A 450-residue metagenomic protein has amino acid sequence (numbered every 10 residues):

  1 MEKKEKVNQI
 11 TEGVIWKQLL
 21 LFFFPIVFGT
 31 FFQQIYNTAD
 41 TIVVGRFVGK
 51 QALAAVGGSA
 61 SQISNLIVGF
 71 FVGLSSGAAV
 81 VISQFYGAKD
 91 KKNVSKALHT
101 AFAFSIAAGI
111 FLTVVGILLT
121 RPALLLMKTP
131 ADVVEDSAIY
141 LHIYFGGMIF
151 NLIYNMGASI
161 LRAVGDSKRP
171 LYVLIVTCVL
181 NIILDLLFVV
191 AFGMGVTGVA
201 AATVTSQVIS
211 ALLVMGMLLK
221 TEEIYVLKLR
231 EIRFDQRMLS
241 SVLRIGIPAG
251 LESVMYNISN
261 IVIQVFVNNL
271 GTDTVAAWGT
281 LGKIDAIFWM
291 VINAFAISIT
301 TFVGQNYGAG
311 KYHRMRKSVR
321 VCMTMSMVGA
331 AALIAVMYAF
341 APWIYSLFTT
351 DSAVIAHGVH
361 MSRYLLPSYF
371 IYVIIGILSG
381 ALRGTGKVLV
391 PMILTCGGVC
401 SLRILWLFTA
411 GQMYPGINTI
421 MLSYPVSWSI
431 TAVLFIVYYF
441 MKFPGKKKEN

Functional and structural regions predicted by a protein language model:
M1-F23, I82-G147, A191-I247, V303-S368 (+1 more regions): Short alpha-helical transmembrane segments in multi-pass integral membrane proteins
E12, W16-I35, A39, I63-F70 (+8 more regions): Residue-level signal for short hydrophobic patches within transmembrane helices of multi-pass membrane transporters
L21-D40, I143, Y154, T177 (+4 more regions): Transmembrane helical elements of multi-pass membrane transporters/channels
I26, T30, I42, V80 (+15 more regions): Transmembrane alpha-helix boundary and packing residues in multipass membrane permease domains and related
F31, I35-A54, L124-A131, L187-M194 (+4 more regions): Helix-terminus/linker motif at the lipid-water interface of multi-pass membrane proteins
V48-Q62, S137, L141, A200 (+3 more regions): Small-residue hotspots at the loop-to-helix junctions and early N-terminal turns of transmembrane alpha-helices
L53-V114, N151-P170, A277-A341, Y372-T395: Small-residue-rich hydrophobic transmembrane alpha-helices
S75, I143-R162, P170-C178, V199-V214 (+4 more regions): Short runs within selected transmembrane alpha-helices of multi-pass transporters and secretion channels
